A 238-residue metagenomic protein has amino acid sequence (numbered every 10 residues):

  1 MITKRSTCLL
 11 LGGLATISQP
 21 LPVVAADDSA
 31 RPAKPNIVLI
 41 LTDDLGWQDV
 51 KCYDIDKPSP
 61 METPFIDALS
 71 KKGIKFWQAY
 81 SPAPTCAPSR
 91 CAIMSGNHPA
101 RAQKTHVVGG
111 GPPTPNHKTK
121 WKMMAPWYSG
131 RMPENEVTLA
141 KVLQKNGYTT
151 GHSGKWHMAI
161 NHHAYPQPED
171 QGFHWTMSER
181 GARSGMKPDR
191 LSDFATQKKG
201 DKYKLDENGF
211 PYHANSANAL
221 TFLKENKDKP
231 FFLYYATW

Functional and structural regions predicted by a protein language model:
M1-C8, I37: N-terminal export leaders
C8-Q19: Bacterial N-terminal signal peptides
S18-D27: Signal peptide processing junction and immediate N-terminal pro/mature segment of secreted/exported proteins
D27-I74: Active-site-proximal N-terminal segment of extracellular/periplasmic enzymes that hydrolyze or transfer
D44, Q48, Y53, A68-G73 (+5 more regions): Structured segments of extracytoplasmic/periplasmic soluble domains in secreted or envelope-associated proteins
D44-W47, K75, P82-A87, P99-R101 (+3 more regions): Solvent-exposed loop/turn segments at secondary-structure junctions within structured extracellular/periplasmic domains
P58-R90, G96-R101, T149-G151, H174-R180: Short, structured active-site-proximal loop/turn typified by the sulfatase FGly-forming signature C/S-X-P-X-R
Q103-T149, W156-W238: Formylglycine-dependent
